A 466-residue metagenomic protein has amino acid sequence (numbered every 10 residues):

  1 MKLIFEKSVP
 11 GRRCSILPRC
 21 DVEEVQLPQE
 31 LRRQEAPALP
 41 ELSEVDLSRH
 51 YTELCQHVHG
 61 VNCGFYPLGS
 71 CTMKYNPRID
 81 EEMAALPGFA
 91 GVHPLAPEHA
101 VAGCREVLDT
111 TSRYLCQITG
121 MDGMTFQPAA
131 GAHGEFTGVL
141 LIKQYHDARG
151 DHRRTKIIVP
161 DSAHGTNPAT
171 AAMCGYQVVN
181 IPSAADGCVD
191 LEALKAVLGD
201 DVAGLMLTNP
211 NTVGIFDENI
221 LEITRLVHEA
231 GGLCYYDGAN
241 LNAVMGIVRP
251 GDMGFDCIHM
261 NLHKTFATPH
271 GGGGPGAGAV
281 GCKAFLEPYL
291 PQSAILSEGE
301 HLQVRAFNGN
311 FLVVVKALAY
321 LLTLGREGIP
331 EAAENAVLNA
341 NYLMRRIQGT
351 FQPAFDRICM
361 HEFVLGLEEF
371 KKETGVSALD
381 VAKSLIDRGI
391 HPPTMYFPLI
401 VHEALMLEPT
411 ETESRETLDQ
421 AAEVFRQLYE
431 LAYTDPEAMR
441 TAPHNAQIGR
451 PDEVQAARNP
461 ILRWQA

Functional and structural regions predicted by a protein language model:
M1-G123, D147, V248, Q303-V304 (+1 more regions): Non-catalytic terminal extensions of PLP-dependent enzymes
H59-D80, Q127-E135, F266-G281, N310-V313 (+1 more regions): Conserved phosphate/anionic-ligand binding catalytic regions in large, soluble enzymes, centered on
H93-A96, P128, T208: Cysteine-centered functional microenvironments
G103-E106, H133-G299, G375-V376, E403: Conserved PLP-enzyme active-site core in the AAT-like
M121, R154, D201-V202, E229-L233 (+11 more regions): Active-site lining segments that contact anionic ligands and/or coordinate catalytic metals
D122-P128, K156-V159: A short, small-residue-rich loop immediately preceding and capping a beta-strand
T125, V179-I181, P393: General small-molecule cofactor/ligand-binding pocket signal
P275-M344: Mobile "lid/hinge" segments at catalytic clefts and subdomain interfaces of large enzymes
